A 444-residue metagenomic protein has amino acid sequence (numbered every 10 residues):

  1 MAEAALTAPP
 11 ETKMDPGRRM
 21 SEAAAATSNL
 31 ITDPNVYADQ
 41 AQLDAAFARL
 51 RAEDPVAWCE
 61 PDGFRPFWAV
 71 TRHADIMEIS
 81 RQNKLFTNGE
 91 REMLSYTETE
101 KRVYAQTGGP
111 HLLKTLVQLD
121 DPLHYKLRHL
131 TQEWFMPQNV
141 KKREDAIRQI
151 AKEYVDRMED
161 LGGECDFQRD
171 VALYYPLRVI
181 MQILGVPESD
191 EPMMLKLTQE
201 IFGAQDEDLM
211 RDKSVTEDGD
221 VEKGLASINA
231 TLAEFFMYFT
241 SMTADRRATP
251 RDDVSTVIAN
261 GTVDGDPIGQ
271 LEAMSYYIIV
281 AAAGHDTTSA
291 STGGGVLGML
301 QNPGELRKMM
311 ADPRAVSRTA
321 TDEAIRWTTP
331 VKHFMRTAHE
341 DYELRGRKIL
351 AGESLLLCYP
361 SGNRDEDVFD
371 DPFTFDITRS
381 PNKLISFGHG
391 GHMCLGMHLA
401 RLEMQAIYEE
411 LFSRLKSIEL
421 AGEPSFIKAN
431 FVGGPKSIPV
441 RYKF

Functional and structural regions predicted by a protein language model:
A2-F444: Cytochrome P450
